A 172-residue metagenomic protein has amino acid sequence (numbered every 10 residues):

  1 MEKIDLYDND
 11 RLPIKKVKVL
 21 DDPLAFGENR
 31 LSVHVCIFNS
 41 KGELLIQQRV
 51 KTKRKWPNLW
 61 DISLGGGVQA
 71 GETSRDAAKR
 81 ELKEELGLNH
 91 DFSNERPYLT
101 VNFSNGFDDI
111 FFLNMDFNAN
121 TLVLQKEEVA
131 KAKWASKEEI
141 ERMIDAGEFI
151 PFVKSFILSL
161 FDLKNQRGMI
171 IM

Functional and structural regions predicted by a protein language model:
M1-H34, S40: Acidic, metal-coordinating catalytic segment for phosphate/diphosphate chemistry, firing primarily on the Nudix
D10, N39-G42, V50, N114-A119 (+1 more regions): Short loop segments at secondary-structure junctions
K16-V17, Q47, T100: Residue-level detector of high-confidence beta-strand sites
D22-V33, N39, E43-R80, E84: Conserved Nudix-box catalytic region and its N-terminal flanking loop in Nudix hydrolases and closely related
N89-Y98: A short coil-to-beta-strand element that immediately follows conserved catalytic motifs
L99-M172: Nudix hydrolase/Nudix homology domain
